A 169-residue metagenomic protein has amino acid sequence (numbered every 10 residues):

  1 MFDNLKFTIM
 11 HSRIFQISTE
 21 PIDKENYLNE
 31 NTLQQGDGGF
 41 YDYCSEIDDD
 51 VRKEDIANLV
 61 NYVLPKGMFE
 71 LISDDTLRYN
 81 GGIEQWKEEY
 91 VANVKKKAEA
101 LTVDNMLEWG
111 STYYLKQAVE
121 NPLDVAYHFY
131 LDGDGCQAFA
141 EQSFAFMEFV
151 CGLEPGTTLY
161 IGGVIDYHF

Functional and structural regions predicted by a protein language model:
F2-N4, K96, A118, A140: Short, well-ordered helical secondary-structure segments
F2-Y43, L159-F169: Short, extreme N-terminal segment that most often corresponds to the first beta-strand
N4-M10, Y127-F169: Acidic, proline/glycine-rich low-complexity IDRs
K6-T8, N31, V60, L77 (+3 more regions): Residue-level signal for the start and early helices of compact helical domains
Q35-G135: Low-complexity, serine/threonine/proline-enriched polar segments
